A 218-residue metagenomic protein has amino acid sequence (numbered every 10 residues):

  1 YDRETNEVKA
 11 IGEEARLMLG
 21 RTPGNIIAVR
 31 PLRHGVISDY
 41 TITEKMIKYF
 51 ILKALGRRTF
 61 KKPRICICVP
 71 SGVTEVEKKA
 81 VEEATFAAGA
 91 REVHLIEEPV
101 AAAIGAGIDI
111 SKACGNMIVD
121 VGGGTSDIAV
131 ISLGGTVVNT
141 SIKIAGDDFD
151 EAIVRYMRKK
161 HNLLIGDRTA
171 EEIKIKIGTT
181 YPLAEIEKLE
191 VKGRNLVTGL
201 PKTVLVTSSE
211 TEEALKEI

Functional and structural regions predicted by a protein language model:
Y1-V121, A129-I218: Nucleotide/phosphate-binding catalytic cleft detector across ATP-hydrolyzing and phosphate-transferring enzymes
G124: Conserved Rossmann-like nucleotide-cofactor binding loop
